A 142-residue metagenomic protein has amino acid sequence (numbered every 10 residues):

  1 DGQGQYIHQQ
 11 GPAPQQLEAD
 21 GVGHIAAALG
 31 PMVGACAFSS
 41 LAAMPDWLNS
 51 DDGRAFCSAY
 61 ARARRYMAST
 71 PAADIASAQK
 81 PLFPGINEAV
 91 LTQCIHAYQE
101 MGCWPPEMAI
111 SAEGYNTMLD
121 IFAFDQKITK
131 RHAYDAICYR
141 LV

Functional and structural regions predicted by a protein language model:
D1-F83: Pocket-lining segment of extracytoplasmic ligand-binding domains
H24, T129-K130: Residue-level detector of short coil/turn "hinge" positions at structural boundaries
A26-A28, L41-M44, N87-V90, S111 (+1 more regions): Alpha-helix initiation/capping motif
A37, M44, E100, P106 (+1 more regions): Glycine-rich, flexible loop/turn motifs
N49-I128: Secondary-structure end/capping motifs
R131-V142: Hinge/cleft segment of the Venus flytrap/periplasmic-binding protein
